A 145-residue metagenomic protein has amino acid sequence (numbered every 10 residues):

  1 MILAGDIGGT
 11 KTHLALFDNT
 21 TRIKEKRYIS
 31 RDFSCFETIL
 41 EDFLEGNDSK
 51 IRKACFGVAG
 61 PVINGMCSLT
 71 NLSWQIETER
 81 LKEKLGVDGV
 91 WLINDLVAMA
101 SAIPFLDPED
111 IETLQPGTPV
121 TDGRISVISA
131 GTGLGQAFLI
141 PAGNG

Functional and structural regions predicted by a protein language model:
I2-D42, G46: Short glycine-rich, Thr/Ser-proximal phosphate-binding strand/loop in the N-terminal lobe of ATP-dependent enzymes
D6, D95, G131: Active-site glycine-centered loops adjacent to acidic/histidine catalytic or metal-binding residues that shape
T12, P61-I63, G133-A137: Short, acidic Gly/Pro/Ser/Thr-rich loop/turn segments
D18-T21, G65, I140-N144: Short acidic-glycine loop/turn motifs at beta-strand connectors
N47-L92, V97-D110, V127: Short beta-strand-loop/turn "lid" adjacent to the catalytic site in phosphate-handling enzymes
D107-T118, G123: Short, electropositive alpha-helical surface patch
T118-A130, L134-G145: Glycine/GP-enriched mid-protein hinge/lid loop-to-helix segment characteristic of carbohydrate kinases
